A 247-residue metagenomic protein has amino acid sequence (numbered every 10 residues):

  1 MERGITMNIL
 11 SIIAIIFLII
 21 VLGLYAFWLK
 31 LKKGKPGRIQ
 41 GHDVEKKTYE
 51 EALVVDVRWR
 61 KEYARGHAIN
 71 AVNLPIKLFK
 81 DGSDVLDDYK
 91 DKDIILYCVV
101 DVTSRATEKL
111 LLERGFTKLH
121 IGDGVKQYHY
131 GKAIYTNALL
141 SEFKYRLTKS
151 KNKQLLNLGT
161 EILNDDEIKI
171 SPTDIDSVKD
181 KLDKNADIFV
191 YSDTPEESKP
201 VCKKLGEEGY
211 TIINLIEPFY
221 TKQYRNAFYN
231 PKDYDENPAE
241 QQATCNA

Functional and structural regions predicted by a protein language model:
G4-D43, E50-A52, R60-D93, V99-Q154 (+2 more regions): Rhodanese-like catalytic fold shared by cysteine-dependent sulfurtransferases and DSP/PTP-type phosphatases
D56: N-terminal glycine-rich beta->alpha transition that marks the start or flank of a dinucleotide-binding site
